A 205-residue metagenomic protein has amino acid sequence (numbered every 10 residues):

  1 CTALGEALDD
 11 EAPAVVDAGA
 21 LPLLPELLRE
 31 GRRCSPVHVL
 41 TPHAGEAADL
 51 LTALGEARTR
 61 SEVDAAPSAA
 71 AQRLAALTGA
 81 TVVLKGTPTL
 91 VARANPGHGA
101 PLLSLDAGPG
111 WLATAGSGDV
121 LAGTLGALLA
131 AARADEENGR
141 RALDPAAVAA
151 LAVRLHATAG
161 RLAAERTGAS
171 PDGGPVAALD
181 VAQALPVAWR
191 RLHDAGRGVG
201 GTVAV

Functional and structural regions predicted by a protein language model:
C1, A18, T41-A44, A65-S68 (+4 more regions): Electropositive phosphate-/nucleotide-binding environments in soluble metabolic enzymes
C1-A107, R190-V205: Glycine-rich phosphate/dinucleotide-binding loop and adjoining beta-alpha-beta core of small-molecule
T2-E6, L23, D49, R73 (+3 more regions): Alpha-helical scaffold segments in soluble metabolic enzymes
H43, L125-R133, V153, A157-R161 (+2 more regions): Hydrophobic alpha-helix feature that most strongly marks membrane-spanning transmembrane helices and their immediate
D49-T52, T114-G139, D144-L155: Short, small-residue alpha-helix embedded
A66-A75, E136-G160, A178-P186: Short, well-structured alpha-helical segments that form the helix of a local strand-helix-strand
G110-L112: Glycine-rich phosphate/pyrophosphate-binding beta-alpha loops
A157-V205: Charged C-terminal helix
